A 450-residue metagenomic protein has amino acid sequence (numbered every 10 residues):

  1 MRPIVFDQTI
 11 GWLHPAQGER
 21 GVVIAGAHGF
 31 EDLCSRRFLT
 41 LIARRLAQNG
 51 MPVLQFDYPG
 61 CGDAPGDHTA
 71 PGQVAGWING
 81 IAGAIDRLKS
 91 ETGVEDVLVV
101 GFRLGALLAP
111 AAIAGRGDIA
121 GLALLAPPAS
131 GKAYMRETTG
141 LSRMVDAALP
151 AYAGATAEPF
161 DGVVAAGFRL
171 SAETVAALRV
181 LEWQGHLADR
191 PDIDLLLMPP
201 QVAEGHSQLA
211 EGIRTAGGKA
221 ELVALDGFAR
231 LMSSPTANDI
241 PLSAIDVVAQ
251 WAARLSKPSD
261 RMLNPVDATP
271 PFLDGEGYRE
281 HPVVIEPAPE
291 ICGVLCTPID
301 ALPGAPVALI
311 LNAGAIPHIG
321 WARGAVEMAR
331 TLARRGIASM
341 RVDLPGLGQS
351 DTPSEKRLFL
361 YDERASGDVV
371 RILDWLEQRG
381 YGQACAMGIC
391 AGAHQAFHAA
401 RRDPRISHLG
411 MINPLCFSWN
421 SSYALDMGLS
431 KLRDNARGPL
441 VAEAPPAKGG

Functional and structural regions predicted by a protein language model:
M1-R20, Q250, R254-P306: N-terminal cap/lid segment of alpha/beta-hydrolase-fold proteins
H14-D57, P298-D343, W375: Short, surface-exposed "cap/lid" segments of acyl-processing enzymes
M51, F56-C61, P127, L225 (+3 more regions): Active-site loop/turn elements of alpha/beta-hydrolase fold enzymes, especially the short glycine-/histidine-rich
D57-G72, P345-F359: Glycine-rich "HGGG/HGxG" loop immediately N-terminal to the catalytic nucleophile of the alpha/beta-hydrolase
T69-E91, K356-R379: Alpha/beta-hydrolase active-site loop
E91-R103, R379-C390: Alpha/beta-hydrolase fold nucleophile elbow
V100-P110, A126, M387-A396: Gly/Ala-rich beta-loop-alpha elbow adjacent to hydrolase catalytic centers
R116-I245, A249, D403-G450: The alpha/beta-hydrolase serine catalytic core
